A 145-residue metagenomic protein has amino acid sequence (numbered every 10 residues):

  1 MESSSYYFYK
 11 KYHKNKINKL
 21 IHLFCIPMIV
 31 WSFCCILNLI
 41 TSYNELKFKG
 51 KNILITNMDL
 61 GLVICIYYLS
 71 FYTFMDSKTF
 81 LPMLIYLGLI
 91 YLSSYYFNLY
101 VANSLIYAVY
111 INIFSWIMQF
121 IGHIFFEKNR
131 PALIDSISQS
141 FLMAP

Functional and structural regions predicted by a protein language model:
S3-F8, Y12, I124-P145: Membrane-proximal soluble regions of multi-pass membrane proteins
Y6-P27, Y68-K78: Membrane interfacial helix-start motif at the N-side
C25-I36, Y110-F114: Hydrophobic alpha-helical transmembrane segments of multi-pass integral membrane proteins
W31-K49, G88-L99: Juxtamembrane "helix exit" motif at the C-terminal ends of alpha-helical transmembrane segments in multi-pass membrane
K47-L62, I106-Y110: Structural signature of hydrophobic alpha-helical transmembrane segments
N52, N103-Y107, P131-S138: Non-cytosolic membrane-interface motifs at loop->transmembrane helix junctions
C65-K78, M83, Y96, I111-K128 (+1 more regions): Transmembrane alpha-helical segments that form the membrane-embedded catalytic/substrate-channel core of multi-pass
F80-L89, S136: Cytoplasmic-side transmembrane-helix entry/capping segments in multi-pass membrane proteins
